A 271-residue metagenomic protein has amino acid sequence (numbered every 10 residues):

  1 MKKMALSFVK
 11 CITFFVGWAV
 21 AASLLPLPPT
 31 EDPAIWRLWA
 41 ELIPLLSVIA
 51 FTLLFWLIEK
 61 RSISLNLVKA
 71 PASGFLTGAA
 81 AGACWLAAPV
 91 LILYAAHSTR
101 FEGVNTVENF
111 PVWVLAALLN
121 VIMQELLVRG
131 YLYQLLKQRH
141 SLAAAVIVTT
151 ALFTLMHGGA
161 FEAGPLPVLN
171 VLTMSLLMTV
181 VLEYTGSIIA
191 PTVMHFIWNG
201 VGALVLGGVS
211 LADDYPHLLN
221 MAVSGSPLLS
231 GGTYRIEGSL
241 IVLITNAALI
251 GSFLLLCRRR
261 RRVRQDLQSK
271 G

Functional and structural regions predicted by a protein language model:
M1-T13: N-terminal membrane topogenic signal
I12, M123-V148, L152, V180-S187: Membrane-interface helix/loop boundary segments of multi-pass membrane proteins
W18, A22-A83, Y94-N105, R260: Membrane-helix interface linkers and caps
E31-S47, H140-T149, S187, Y234-E237 (+1 more regions): Membrane-interface starts of transmembrane alpha-helices
L86-A87, A117, V121, S141-G158 (+1 more regions): Small-polar-interrupted transmembrane alpha-helices in polytopic inner-membrane proteins
E102-W113, G164-N170: Juxtamembrane helix-entry segments on the extracytoplasmic side of multipass membrane proteins
P167-P227: Functionally important transmembrane alpha-helices
G200-G271: C-terminal membrane module of polytopic membrane proteins
